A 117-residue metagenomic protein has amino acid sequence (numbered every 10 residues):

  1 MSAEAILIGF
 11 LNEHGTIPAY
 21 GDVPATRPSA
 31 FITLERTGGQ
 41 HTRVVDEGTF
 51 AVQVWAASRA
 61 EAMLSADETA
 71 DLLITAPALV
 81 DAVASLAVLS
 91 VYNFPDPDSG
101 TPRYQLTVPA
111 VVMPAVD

Functional and structural regions predicted by a protein language model:
M1-P18, T26, E35-D117: Charged, amphipathic alpha-helical segments and their flanking helix caps
G21: Short, positively charged
I32: Conserved GNAT-family N-acetyltransferase fold
